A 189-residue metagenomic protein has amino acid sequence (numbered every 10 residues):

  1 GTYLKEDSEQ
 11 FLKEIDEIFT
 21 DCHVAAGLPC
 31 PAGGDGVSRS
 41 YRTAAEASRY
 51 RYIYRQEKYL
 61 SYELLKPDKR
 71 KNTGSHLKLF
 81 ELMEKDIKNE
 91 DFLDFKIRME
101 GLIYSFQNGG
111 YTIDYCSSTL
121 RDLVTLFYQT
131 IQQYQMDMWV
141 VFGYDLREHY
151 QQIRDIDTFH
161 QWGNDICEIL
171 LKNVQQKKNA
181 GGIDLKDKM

Functional and structural regions predicted by a protein language model:
G1-M189: Cytosolic nucleotide-utilizing catalytic cores of signal-transduction proteins
